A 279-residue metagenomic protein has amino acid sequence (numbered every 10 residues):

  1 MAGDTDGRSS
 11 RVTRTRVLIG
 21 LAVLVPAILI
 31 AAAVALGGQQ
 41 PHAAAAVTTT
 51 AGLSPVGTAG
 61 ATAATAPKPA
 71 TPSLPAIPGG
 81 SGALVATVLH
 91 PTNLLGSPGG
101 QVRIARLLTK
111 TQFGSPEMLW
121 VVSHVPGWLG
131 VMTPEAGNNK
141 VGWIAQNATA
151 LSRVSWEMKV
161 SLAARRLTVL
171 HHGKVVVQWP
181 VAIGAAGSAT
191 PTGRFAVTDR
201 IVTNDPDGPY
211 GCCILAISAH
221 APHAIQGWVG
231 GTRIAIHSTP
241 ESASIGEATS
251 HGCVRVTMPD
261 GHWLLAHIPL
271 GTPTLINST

Functional and structural regions predicted by a protein language model:
M1-T15: Terminal targeting segments of Actinobacterial cell-envelope proteins
R11-P41: Hydrophobic single-pass membrane-targeting/anchoring helices
L21-V23, A27, E135, A148-E157 (+3 more regions): Exported/periplasmic cell-wall-interacting domains
I30-L53, T58-A59: C-terminal region of N-terminal signal peptides and the immediate post-cleavage residues of exported proteins
A46, G52, G60-W120: Beta-loop motif signature
S81, L89-P91, P116, P126-W128 (+8 more regions): Extracytoplasmic
L107-N147: SH3/SH3-like beta-barrel superfamily modules
Q146-A185: A structural motif detector for short, solvent-exposed N-terminal "entry" segments of globular domains
